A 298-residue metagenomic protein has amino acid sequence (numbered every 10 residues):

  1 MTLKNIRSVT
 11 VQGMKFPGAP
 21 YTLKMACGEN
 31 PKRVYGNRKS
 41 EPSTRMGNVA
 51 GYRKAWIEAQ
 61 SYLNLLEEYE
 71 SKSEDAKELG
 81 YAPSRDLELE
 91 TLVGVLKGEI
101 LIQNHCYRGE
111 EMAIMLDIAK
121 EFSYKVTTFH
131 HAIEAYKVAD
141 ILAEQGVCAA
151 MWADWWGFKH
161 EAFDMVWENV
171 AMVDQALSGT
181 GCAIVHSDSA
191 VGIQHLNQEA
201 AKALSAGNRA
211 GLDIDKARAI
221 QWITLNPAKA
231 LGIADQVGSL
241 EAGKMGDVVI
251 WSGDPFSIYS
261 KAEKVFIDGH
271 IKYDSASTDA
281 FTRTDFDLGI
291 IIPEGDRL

Functional and structural regions predicted by a protein language model:
M1-H130, K261, I267, P293-R297: Polyanionic/metal-chelating signatures
L101, D140-A143, V147-W251, S260 (+1 more regions): His/Asp/Glu-enriched, well-ordered alpha-helical/loop segment that forms or immediately abuts the divalent-metal
G109-A113, A132-A139, V191-Q194: Active-site environment of divalent metal-dependent phosphoester hydrolases
M112-A119, V138-A143, A200: Distinct, well-ordered alpha-helical segments
F122, G146, W152, W156-G157 (+2 more regions): Extracytoplasmic and endomembrane cell-envelope/extracellular-matrix remodeling and assembly machinery
T128-I133, A150: Short internal beta-strands
F256-A262: Short, Lys/Arg- and Gly-enriched loop/turn segments at beta-strand edges
I267-L298: Extracellular/periplasmic ectodomains of large secreted or surface enzymes and adhesion receptors
